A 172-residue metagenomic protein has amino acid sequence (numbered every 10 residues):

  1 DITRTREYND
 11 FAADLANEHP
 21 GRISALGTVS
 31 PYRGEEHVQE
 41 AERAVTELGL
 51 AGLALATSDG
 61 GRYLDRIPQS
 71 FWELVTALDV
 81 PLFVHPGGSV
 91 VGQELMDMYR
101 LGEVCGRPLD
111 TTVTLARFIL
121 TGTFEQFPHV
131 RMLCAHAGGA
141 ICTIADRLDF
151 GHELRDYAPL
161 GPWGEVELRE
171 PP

Functional and structural regions predicted by a protein language model:
D1, R22-S30, A51-L55: Divalent metal-dependent hydrolysis catalytic cores, especially in the metallo-beta-lactamase
D1, S30-R33, D65, E167: Poly-acidic low-complexity segments
I2-G21, R33-L48: Catalytic alpha-helical scaffold of carbohydrate-active enzymes acting on polysaccharides/glycoconjugates
T3, Y32, R107-T111: Short, surface-exposed alpha-helical recognition segments that flank or form part of ligand/macromolecule-binding
A16, P20, R43-P172: Catalytic pocket-lining loop regions of alpha/beta-barrel enzymes, especially the amidohydrolase/enolase/GH5 lineages
T28-Y32, E36, G60, L133: Alpha-helical scaffold segments that form or flank carboxylate-/histidine-based iron centers
